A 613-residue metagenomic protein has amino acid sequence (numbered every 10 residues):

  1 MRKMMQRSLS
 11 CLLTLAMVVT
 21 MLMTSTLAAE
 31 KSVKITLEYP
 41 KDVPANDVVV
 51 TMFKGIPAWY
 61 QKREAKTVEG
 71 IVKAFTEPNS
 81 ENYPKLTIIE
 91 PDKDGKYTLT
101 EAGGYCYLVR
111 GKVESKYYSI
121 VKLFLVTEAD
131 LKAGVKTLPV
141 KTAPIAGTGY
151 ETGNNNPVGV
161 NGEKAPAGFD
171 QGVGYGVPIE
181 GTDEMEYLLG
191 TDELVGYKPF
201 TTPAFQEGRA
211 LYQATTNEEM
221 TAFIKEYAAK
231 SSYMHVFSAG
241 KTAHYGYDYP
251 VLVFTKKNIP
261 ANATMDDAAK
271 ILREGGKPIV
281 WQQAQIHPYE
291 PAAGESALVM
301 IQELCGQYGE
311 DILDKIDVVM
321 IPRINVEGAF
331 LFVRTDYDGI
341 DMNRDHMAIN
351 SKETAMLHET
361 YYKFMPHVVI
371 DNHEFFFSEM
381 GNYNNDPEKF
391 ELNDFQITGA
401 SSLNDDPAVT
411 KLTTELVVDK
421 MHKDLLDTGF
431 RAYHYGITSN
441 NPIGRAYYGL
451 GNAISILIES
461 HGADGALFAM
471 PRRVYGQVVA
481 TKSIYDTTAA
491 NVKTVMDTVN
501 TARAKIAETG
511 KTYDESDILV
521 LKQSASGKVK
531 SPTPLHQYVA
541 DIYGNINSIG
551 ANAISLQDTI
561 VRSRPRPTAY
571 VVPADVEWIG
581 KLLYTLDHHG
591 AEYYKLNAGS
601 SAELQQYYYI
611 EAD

Functional and structural regions predicted by a protein language model:
L13, M17-M21: Hydrophobic core
M21-K31: Sec-dependent signal peptide cleavage junction
A29-D42, G147-T152, A167: A short, Gly/Thr-enriched small/hydrophobic beta-strand-prone motif that recurs across taxa
T36-V48, A58-W59: Structural motif
Y60-K96: Short, acidic Ser/Thr/Gly-rich low-complexity loop/linker segments typical of extracellular and cell-surface proteins
E101-S115: A short, solvent-exposed beta-strand micro-motif common in secreted/extracellular proteins
K112-G149: Structured interaction patches on ligand/partner-binding surfaces of diverse proteins
G149-D613: M14 metallocarboxypeptidase catalytic domain recognition
